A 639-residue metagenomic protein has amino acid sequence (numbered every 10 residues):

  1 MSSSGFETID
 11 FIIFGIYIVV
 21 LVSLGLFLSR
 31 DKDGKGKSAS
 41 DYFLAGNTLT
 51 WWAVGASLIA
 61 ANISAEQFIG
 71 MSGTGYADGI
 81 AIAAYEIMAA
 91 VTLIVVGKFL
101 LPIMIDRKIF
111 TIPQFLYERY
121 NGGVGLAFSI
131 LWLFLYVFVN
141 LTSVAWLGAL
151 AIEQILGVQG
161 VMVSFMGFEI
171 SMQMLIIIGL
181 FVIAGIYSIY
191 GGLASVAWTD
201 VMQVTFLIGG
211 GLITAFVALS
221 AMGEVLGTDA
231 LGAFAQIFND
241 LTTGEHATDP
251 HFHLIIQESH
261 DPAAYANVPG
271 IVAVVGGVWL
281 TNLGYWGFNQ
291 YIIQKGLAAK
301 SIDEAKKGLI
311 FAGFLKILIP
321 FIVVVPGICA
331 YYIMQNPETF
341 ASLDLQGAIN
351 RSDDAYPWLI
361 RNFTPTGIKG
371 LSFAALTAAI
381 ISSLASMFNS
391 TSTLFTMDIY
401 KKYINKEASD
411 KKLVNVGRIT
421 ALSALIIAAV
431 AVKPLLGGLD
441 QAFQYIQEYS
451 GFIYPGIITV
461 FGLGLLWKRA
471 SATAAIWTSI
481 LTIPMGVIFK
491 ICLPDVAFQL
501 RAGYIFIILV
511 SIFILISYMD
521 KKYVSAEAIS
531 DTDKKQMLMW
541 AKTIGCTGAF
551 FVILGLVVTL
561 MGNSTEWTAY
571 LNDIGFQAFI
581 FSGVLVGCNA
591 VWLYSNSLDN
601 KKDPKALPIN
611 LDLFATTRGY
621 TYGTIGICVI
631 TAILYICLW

Functional and structural regions predicted by a protein language model:
M1-F68, S188-G191: Membrane-interface "cap" regions at the ends of multi-pass membrane proteins
M1-S2, A235, V496-W639: Terminal cytosolic tails of multi-pass membrane transporters, especially the segment immediately following the final
S2-E7, L44-L49, A53, G70-A84 (+3 more regions): Loop-to-helix junctions at membrane interfaces in multi-pass transport proteins
S2-I9, G73-Y85, S143-M174, A194-Q203 (+8 more regions): Transmembrane helix-loop boundary segments of multi-pass membrane transporters
G5-R30, G73-I109, P113-Q114, A273-G277 (+1 more regions): Extracellular loop-to-transmembrane helix junctions
G15, V20, L131-S143, T205-S220 (+6 more regions): Selective recognition of specific alpha-helical transmembrane segments in multi-pass small-molecule
I59, A81-I189, H253-I256, H260 (+3 more regions): Helix-loop-helix module between adjacent transmembrane segments
R119-L126, V137, I170-L175, T396-G437 (+2 more regions): Loop-to-transmembrane helix boundary motifs in multi-pass membrane proteins
